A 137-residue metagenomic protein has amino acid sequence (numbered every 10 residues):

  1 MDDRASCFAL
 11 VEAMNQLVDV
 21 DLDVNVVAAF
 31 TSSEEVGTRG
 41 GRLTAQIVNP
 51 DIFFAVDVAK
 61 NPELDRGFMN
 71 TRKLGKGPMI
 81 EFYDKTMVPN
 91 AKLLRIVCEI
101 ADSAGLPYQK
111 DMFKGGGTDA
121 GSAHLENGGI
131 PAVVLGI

Functional and structural regions predicted by a protein language model:
M1-E35: Alpha-helical metal-binding/catalytic segments enriched in His/Glu/Asp
V27, T31-R39, Q109-G117: Active-site glycine- and acidic-residue-rich loops that bind and position anionic ligands or nucleotide-like cofactors
S33-G37, A59-P62, T86-M87: Short, catalytically relevant binding-site loops at active-site mouths
G37-A45, A120-E126: Short glycine/threonine-rich loop-to-helix capping motif typified by GTGT followed within a few residues by an Asp-Pro
T44-D65, V134: A glycine-rich helix N-cap at a beta->alpha junction
P50, R66-P78: Active-site loop ensemble at the mouth of alpha/beta enzyme cores that anchors a bound cofactor
G75-I137: Active-site-adjacent substrate-binding region of metalloamidase/peptidase-like peptide-processing proteins
